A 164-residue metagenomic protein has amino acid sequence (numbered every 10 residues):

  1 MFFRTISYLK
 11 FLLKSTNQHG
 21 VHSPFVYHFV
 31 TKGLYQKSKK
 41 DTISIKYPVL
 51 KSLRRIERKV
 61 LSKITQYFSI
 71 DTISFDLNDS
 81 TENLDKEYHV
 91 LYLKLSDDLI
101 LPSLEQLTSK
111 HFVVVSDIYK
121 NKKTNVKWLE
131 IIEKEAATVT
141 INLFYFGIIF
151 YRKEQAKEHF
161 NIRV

Functional and structural regions predicted by a protein language model:
M1-S109, Y119-V164: A short alpha-helical cap/connector motif
V114-S116: Short beta-strand/loop segment that forms part of the nucleotide-sugar
